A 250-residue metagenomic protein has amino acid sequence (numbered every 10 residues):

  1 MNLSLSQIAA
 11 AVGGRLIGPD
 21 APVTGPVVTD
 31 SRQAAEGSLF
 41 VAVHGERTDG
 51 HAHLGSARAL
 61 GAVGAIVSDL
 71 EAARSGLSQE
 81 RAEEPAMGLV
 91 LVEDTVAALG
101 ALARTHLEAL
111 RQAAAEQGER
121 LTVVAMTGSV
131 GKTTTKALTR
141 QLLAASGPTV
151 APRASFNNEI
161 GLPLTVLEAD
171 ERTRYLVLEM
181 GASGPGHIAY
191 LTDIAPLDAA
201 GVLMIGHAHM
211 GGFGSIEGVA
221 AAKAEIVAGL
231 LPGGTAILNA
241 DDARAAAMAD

Functional and structural regions predicted by a protein language model:
L3-T127, T134-A145: Short, basic phosphate-binding NTP loop
L91, A98-A240, R244-D250: Phosphate-binding loop of NTP-binding sites
